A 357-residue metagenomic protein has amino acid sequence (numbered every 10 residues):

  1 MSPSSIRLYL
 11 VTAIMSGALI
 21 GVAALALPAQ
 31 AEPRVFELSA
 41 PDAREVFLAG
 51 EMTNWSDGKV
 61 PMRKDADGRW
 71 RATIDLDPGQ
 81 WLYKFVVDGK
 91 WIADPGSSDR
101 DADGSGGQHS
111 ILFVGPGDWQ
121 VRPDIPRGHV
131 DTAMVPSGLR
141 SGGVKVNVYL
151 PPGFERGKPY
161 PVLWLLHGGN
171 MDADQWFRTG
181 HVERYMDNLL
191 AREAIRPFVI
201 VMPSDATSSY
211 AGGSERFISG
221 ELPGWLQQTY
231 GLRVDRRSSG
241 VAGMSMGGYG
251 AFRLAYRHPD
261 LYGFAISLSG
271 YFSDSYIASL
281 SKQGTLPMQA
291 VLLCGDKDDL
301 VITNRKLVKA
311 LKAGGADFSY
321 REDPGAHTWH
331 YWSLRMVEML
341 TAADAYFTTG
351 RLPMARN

Functional and structural regions predicted by a protein language model:
M1-R7: N-terminal secretory signal peptides that target proteins for export/translocation
V11-A24: Bacterial N-terminal signal peptides
A26-A31: Boundary at the C-terminal end of the N-terminal hydrophobic targeting segment
E32-K59, R63-N357: Non-catalytic cap/lid and distal C-terminal segments of serine-dependent acyl enzymes
